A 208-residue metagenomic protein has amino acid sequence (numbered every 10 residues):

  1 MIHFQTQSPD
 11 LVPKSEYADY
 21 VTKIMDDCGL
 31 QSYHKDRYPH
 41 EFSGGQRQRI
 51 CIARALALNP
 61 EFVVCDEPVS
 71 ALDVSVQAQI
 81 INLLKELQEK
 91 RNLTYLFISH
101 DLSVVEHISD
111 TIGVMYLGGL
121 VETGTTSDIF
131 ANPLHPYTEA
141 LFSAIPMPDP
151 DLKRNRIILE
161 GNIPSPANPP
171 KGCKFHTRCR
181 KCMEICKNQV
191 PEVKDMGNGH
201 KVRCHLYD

Functional and structural regions predicted by a protein language model:
M1-E16, G29, G124: ABC-type ATPase nucleotide-binding domains, specifically the catalytic core motifs of the NBD
S15-Y33, E139-S143: Conserved ABC ATPase "signature" region
D19, D36-Y38, R154: Interfacial catalytic loop of ABC nucleotide-binding domains
Y38-F42, Q46: Conserved ABC ATPase signature
A57-E61: A short, proline-enriched helix->beta-strand linker immediately N-terminal to the Walker B motif in ABC-type P-loop
V64, P68, L72, V76-R154: P-loop NTP-binding/switch modules centered on Walker-like glycine-rich loops
T125-D208: Short catalytic/signature loops enriched in Gly
